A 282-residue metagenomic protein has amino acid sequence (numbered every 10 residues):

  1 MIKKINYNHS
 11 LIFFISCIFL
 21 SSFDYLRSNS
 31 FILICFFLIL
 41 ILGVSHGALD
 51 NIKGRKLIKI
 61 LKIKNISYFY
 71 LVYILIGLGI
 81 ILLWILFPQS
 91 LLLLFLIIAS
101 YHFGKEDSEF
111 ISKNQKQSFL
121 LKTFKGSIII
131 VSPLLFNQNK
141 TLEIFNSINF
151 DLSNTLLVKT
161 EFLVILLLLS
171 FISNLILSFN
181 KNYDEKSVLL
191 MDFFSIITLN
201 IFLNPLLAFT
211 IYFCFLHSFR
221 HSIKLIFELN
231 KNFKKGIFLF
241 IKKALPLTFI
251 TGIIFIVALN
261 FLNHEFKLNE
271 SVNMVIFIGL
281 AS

Functional and structural regions predicted by a protein language model:
M1-F13: N-terminal membrane topogenic signal
F13-S21, V72-I81, F103, L190-L199: Hydrophobic, membrane-inserted alpha-helices
F19-L33, N263-F266: Short, hydrophobic transmembrane alpha-helix segments
D24-I32, L82-L92, N200-F209: Transmembrane helix interruption/hinge and helix-loop junction motifs
L78-L135, F145-S153: Membrane-interface helix-loop-helix junctions at boundaries between adjacent transmembrane segments
I97-Y101, E106, L121-T141, K159-L177 (+3 more regions): Alpha-helical transmembrane segments of multi-pass integral membrane proteins
K140-L157, L262-L268: Membrane-interface helix termini and inter-helical loops of multi-pass transporters
Y212-L229: Predominantly late transmembrane helices and immediately cytosolic-facing juxtamembrane segments
